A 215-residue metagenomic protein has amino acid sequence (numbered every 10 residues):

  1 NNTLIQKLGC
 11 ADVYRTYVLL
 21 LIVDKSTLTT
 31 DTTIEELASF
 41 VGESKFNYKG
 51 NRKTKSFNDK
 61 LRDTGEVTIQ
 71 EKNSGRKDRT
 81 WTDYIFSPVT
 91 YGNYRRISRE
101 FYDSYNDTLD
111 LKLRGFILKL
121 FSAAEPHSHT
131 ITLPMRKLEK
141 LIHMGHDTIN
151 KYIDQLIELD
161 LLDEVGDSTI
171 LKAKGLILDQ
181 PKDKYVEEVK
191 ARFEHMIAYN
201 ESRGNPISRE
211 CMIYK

Functional and structural regions predicted by a protein language model:
N1-C10, D24-T29, R76-T108: Positively charged, structured surface patches that bind polyanionic biopolymers
N1-E35, S44-N47, K184-V186, M196-K215: N-terminal intrinsically disordered, low-complexity, charged/polar
Q6, L21-R79, A124-Q180: Winged helix-turn-helix DNA-binding recognition segment
Q6-T16, D107-K119, A123-H127: Short helix-coil-helix linker/hinge
V13, R96, R114, T132 (+1 more regions): Alpha-helical context
V13-T16, T54, L113-R114, I149 (+1 more regions): Short amphipathic alpha-helical segments that mediate assembly, nucleic-acid/protein binding, or membrane association
Y17, D78-W81, I97, G115-I117 (+4 more regions): Small/flexible residues
I85-L109, I177-I213: Short, amphipathic alpha-helical interaction segments positioned at domain boundaries
